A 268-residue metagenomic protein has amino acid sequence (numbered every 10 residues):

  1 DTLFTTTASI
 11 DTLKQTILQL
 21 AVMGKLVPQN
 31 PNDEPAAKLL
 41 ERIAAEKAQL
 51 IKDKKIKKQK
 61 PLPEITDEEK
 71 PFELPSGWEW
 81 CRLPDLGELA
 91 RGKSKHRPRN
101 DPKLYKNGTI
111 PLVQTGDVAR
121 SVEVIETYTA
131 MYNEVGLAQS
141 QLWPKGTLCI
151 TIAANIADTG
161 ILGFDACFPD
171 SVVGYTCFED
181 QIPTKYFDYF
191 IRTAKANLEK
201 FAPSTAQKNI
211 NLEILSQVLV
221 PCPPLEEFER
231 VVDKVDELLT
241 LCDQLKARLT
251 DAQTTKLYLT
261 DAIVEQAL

Functional and structural regions predicted by a protein language model:
D1-L20, K25-V27, T66-K95, L225 (+3 more regions): Non-catalytic DNA-recognition/assembly elements of restriction-modification systems
L26-V27, I56, L215: Conserved hydrophobic residue
E34-K38: Terminal amphipathic helices with adjacent charged low-complexity linkers/tails
E41-P84: Cys/His-rich finger/ribbon microdomains and the adjacent scaffold used for macromolecule binding/structural
E64-E69, P84-K103, G116-K145: Sequence-specific dsDNA recognition surfaces
F72-L86, C177-K185, Y189, N197 (+2 more regions): Catalytic cores of nucleotide-enabled group-transfer and carboxylate-activating enzymes in metabolic and assembly-line
C81, K185, Y189-R192, K208 (+5 more regions): Feature representing long, continuous alpha-helical segments
Q114-T115, E126-R192, A202-S204, N211 (+1 more regions): A short beta-sheet element
